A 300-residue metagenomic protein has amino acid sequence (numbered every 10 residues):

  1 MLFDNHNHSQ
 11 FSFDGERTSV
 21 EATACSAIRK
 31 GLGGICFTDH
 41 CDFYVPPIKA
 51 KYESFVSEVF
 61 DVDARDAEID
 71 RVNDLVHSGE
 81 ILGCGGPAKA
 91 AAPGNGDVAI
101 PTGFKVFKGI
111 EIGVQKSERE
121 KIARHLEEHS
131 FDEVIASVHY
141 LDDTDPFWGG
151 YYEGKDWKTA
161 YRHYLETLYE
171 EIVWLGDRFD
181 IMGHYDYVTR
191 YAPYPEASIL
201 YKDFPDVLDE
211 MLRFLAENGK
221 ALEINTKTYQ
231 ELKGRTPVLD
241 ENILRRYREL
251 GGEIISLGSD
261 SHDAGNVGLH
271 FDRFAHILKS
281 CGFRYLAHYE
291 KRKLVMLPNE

Functional and structural regions predicted by a protein language model:
M1-C84, K89-E166, G265-N266: A metal-dependent hydrolase metal-coordination microenvironment
M1-S9, E16, V20, C25 (+4 more regions): Charged catalytic cores and adjacent phosphate/nucleic-acid-binding surfaces used for phosphate/nucleic-acid chemistry
R17, D42, H129, E133-L215 (+2 more regions): Divalent metal-binding pocket/active-site signature
S26, R71-L75, T167-W174, F214 (+2 more regions): A generic secondary-structure signal
H77-E80, I172, G176, G282: Secondary-structure transition/hinge residues
E111, Y187, E290-K293: Residues that form or immediately flank small-molecule/cofactor binding pockets and catalytic motifs
V114, H184-Y187, L269: Generic structural "secondary-structure junction" signal
